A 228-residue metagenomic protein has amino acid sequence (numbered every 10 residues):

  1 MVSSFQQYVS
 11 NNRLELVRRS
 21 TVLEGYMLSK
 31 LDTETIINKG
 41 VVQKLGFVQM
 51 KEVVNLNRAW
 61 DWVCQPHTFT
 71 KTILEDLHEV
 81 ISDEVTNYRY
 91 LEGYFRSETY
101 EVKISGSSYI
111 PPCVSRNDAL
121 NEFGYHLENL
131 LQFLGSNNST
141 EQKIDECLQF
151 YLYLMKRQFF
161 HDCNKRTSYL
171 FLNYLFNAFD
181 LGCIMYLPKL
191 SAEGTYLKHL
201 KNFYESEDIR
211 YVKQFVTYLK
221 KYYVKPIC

Functional and structural regions predicted by a protein language model:
M1-C228: FIC/Doc superfamily catalytic core
